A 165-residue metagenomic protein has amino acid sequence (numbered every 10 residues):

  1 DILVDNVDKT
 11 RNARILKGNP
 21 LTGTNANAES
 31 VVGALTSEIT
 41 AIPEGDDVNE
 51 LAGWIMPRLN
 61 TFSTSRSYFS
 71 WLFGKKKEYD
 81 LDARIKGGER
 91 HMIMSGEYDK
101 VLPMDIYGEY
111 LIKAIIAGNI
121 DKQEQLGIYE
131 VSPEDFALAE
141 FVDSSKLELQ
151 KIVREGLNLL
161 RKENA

Functional and structural regions predicted by a protein language model:
D1-A165: Helix-rich terminal scaffold detector
